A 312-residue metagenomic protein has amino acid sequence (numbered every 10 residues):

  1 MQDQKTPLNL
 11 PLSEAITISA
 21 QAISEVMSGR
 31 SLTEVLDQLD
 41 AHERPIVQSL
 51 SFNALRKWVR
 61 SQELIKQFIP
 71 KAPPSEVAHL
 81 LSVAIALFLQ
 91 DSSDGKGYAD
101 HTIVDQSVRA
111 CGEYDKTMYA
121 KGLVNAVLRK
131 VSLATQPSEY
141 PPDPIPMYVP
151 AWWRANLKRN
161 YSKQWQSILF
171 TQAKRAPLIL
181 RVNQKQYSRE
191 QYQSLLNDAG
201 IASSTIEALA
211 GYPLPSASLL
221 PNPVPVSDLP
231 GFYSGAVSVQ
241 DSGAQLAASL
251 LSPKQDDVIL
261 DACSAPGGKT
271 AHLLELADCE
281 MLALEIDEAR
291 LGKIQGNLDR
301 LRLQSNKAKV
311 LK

Functional and structural regions predicted by a protein language model:
M1-K312: S-adenosylmethionine
